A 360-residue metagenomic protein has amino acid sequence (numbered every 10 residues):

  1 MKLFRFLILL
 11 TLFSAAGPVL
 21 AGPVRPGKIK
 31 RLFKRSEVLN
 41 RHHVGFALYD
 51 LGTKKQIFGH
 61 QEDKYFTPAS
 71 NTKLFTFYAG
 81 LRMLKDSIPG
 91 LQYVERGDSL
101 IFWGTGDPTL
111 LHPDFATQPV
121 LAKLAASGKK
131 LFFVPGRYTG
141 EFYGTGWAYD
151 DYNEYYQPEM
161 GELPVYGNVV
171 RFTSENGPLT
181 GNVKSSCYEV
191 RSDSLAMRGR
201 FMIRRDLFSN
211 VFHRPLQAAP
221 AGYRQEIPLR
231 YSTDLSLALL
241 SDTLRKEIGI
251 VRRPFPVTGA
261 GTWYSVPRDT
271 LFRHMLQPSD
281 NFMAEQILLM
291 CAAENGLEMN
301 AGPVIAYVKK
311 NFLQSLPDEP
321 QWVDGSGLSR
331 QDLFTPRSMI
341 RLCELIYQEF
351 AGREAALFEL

Functional and structural regions predicted by a protein language model:
M1-K28: Bacterial Sec-dependent N-terminal signal peptides
L20-Y65, L84-S87, K123-K129: Beta-lactamase-like hydrolase cores
H43, R96-T173, C187, I248 (+1 more regions): Mid-domain, small-residue-enriched loop/turn segments at the edges of structured enzyme/sensor domains
D50-Q56, Y93-F102: A short glycine/small-residue-enriched secondary-structure motif
K54, P68-K85, L163, L239-L240 (+1 more regions): Active-site SXXK
M83-G97, R353-F358: Short, well-structured active-site flanking segments
F115-L121, F133-T262: Structured lumen-facing ectodomains of secretory-pathway proteins
L195-F358: A small/polar active-site loop signature that marks catalytic segments
